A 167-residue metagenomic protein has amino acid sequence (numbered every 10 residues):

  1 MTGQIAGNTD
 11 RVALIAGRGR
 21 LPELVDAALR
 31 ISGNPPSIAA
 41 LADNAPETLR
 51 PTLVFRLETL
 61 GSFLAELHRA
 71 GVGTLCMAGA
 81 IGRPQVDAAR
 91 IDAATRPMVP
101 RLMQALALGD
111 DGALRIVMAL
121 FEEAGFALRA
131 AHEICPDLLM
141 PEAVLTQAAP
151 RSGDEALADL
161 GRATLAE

Functional and structural regions predicted by a protein language model:
T2-A39: N-terminal basic/disordered segments at the start of proteins
V12, P51-T52, V99-D111, V144-E155: Flexible, glycine/proline-enriched loop segments at strand-loop-helix junctions that form or flank small-ligand binding
A16, R20, L24, F55-S62 (+4 more regions): Conserved active-site and cofactor/substrate-binding residues in soluble primary-metabolism enzymes
A28, L49-T52, A88-A94: Glycine-rich loop at the start of a catalytic domain that most often binds anionic cofactors/ligands
P35-S37, T52, L128: Hydrophobic anchor at the start of a short beta-strand that flanks the dinucleotide cofactor-binding loop
A40-G61: N-terminal beta-loop-helix "entrance" segment that forms/cooperates in small-molecule cofactor or anionic ligand
L60-C135: N-terminal glycine-rich phosphate/adenylate-binding segment common to multiple enzyme folds
V117-A130, L138-E167: Internal active-site segments that recognize and position negatively charged phosphoryl groups and nucleotide moieties
